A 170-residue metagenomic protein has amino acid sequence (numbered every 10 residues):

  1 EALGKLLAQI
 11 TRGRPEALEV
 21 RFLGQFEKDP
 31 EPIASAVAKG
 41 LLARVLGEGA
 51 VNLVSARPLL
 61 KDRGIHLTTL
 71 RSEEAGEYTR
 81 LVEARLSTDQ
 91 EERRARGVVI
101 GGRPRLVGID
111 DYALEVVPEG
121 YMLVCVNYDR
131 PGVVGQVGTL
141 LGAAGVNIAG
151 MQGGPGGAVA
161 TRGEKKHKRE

Functional and structural regions predicted by a protein language model:
E1-E170: A conserved regulatory-domain signal marking ACT and ACT-like small-molecule sensing domains and adjacent regulatory
